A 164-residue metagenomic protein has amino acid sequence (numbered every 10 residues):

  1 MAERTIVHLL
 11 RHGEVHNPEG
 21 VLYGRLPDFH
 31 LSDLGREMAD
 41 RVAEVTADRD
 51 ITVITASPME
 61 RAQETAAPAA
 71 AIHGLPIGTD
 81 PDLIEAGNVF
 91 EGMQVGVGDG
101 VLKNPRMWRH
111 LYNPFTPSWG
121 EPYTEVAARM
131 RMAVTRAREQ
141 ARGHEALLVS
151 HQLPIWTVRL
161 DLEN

Functional and structural regions predicted by a protein language model:
M1-T5, G78-T79, E85-D99, E139-H144 (+1 more regions): Acidic, low-complexity terminal tails and accessory targeting/binding regions of phosphate-metabolizing enzymes
T5, L10-G78: Active-site-proximal alpha-helix that buttresses catalytic centers in soluble enzyme cores
H16, R61-Q63, E85-G87, P154-W156: Short, active-site-adjacent cap segments at secondary-structure transitions
E19-G20, T65-A66, V89, T157-L160: Short glycine-/acidic-enriched loop or helix-start segments at secondary-structure transitions that form or flank
D40-A47, A127, R131-E139: Generic structural signal for well-ordered alpha-helical scaffold segments
A56-S57, A128, V149-S150: Short beta-strand scaffold positions
Q63, R131-N164: Active-site-adjacent alpha-helix immediately C-terminal to a catalytic or transition-state-stabilizing loop
A71-M132: Phosphate-handling substructures
